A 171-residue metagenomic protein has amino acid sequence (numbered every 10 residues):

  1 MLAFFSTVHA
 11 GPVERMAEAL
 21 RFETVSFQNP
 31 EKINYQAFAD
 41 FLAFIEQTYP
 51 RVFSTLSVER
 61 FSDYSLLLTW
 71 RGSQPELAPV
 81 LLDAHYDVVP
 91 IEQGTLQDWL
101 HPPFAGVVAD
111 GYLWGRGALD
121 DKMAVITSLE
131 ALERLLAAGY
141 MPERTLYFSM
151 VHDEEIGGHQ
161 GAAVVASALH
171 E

Functional and structural regions predicted by a protein language model:
M1-A118, L135-P142: Acidic/His- and Gly-rich active-site-bordering loop/insert found across diverse amide/peptide-bond hydrolases
Y112-L113, G117-E171: Acidic/histidine-rich catalytic neighborhood of metal-dependent amide-processing enzymes
